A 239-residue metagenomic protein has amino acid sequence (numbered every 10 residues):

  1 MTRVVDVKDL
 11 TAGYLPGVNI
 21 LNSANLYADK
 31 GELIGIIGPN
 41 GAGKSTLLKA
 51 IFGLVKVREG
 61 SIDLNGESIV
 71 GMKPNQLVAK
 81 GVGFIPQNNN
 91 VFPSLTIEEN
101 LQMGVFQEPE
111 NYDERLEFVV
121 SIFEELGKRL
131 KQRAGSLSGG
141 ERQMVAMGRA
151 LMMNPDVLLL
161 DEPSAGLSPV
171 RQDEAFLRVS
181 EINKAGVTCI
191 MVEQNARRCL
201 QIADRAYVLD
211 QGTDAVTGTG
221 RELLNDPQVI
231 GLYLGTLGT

Functional and structural regions predicted by a protein language model:
T2-T239: Glycine-rich phosphate-binding loops of nucleotide-dependent enzymes
